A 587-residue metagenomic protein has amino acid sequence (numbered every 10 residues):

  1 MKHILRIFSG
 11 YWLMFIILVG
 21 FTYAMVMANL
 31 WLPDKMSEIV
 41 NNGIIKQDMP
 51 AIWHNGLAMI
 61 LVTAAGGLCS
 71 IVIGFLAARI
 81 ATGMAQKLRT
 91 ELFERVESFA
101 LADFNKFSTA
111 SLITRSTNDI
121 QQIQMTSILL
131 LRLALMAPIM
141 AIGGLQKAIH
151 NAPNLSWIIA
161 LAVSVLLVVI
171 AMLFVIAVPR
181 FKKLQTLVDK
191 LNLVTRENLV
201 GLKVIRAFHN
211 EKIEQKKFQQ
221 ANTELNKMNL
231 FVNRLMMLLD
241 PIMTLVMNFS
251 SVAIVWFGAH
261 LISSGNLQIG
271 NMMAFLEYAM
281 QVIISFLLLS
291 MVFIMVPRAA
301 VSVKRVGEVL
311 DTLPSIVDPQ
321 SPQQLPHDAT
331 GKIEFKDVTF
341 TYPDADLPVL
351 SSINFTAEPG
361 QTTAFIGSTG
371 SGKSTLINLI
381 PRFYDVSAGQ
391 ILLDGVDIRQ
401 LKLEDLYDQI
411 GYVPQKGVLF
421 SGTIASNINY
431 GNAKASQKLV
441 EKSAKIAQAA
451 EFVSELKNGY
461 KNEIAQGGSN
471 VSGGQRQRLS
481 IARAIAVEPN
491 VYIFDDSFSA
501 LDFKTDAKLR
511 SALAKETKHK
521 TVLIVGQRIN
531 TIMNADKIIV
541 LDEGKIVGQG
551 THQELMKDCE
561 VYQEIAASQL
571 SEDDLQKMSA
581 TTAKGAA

Functional and structural regions predicted by a protein language model:
M1-L32, M36, I44-I60, A65 (+16 more regions): Membrane-integrated ABC transporters
G10, M14-M27, E38, V62 (+2 more regions): Transmembrane helices of ABC transporter permease
I16, G20, W53-L57, L61 (+8 more regions): Internal alpha-helical transmembrane segments of multi-pass membrane proteins, especially GPCRs
K46-Q47, T82, T90-T114, N118-I120 (+6 more regions): Short intracellular "coupling" helices and adjacent cytoplasmic loop segments at the cytosolic face of multi-pass
D48, G143, K147-S164, V175 (+2 more regions): Helix-loop-helix
S98-A102, N118-L131, L135, I139 (+7 more regions): An intracellular "coupling" helix at the cytosolic face of ABC transporter transmembrane type-1 domains
P326-A587: ABC-type nucleotide-binding domain
